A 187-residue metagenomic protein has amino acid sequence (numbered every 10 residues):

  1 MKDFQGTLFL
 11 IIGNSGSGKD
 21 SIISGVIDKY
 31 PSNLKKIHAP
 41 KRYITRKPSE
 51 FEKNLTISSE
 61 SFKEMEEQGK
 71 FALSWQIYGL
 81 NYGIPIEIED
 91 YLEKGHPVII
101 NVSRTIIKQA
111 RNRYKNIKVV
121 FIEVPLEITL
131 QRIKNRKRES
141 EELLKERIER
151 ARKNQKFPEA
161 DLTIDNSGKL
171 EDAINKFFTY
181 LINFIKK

Functional and structural regions predicted by a protein language model:
I11: Hydrophobic anchor at the beta1->P-loop junction of P-loop NTPases
N14: P-loop (Walker A) phosphate-binding loop of NTP-binding proteins
S17: ATP-binding Walker
D20: Walker A/P-loop
D28-H38: Post-Walker A helix-loop "phosphate-sensing" segment adjacent to the P-loop in P-loop NTPases
R42-V98: ATP-dependent small-molecule kinase phosphotransfer cores that center on conserved nucleotide phosphate-binding segments
V98-S103, N112-R136: Conserved phosphate-donor/acceptor-positioning beta-strand/loop module used by diverse small-molecule
R138-N183: Small-molecule kinase domains that catalyze NTP-dependent phosphoryl transfer to phosphate-bearing small molecules
